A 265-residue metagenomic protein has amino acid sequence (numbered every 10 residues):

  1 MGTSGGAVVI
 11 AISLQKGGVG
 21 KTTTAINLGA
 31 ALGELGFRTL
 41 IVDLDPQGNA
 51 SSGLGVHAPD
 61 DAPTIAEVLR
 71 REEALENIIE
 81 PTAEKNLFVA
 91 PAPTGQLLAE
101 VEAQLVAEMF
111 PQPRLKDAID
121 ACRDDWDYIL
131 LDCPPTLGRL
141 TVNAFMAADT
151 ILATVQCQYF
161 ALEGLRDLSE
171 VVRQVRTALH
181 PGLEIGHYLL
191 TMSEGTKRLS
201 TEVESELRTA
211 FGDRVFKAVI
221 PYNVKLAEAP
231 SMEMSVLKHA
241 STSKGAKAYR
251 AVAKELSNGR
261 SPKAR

Functional and structural regions predicted by a protein language model:
M1-R265: P-loop NTP-binding core
